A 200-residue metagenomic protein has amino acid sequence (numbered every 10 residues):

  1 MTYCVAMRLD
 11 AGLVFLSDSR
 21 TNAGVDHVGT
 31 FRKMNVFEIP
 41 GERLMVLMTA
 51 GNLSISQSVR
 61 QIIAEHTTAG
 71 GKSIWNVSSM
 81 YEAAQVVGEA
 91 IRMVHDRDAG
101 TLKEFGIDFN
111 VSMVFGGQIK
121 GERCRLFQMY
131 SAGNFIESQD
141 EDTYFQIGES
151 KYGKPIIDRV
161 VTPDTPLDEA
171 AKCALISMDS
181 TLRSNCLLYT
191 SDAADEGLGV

Functional and structural regions predicted by a protein language model:
Y3-M7, L13-F15, V111-G117, A194: Short beta-strand scaffold segments in enzyme catalytic cores
C4-G100, I147-D158, T165: Conserved short S/T/G-enriched processing/targeting/catalytic segments and their helical context
R8-G12, P40-G41, Q118-E122, Y130-A132: Short acidic-glycine loop/turn motifs at beta-strand connectors
W75, M80-Y81, D164-L182: Proteins synthesized as precursors that undergo proteolytic processing into mature forms
E89-F127: Active-site periphery "cap/insert" segments of enzyme catalytic domains
C124-A171, L175: C-terminal, well-structured catalytic/ligand-binding subdomain of enzymes
L182-L188: Short conserved catalytic/interaction loops centered on acidic-Pro-aromatic/His motifs
Y189-E196: Conserved small/polar residues in nucleotide/adenosyl-binding loops
